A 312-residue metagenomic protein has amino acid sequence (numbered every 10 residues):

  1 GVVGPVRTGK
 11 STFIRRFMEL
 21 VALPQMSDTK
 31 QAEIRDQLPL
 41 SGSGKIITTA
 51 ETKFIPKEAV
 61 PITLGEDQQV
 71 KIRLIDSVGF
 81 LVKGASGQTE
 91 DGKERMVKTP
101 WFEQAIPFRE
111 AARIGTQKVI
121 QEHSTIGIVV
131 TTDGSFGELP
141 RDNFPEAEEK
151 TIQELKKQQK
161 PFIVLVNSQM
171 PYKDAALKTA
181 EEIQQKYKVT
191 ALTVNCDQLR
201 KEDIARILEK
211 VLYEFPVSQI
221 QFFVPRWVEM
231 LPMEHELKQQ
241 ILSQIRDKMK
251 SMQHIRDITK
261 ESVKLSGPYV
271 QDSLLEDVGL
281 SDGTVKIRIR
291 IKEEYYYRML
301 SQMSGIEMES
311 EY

Functional and structural regions predicted by a protein language model:
G1-E103: Conserved G1/Walker A P-loop phosphate-binding module
G1-K10, R16-L20, K210-Y213, I220 (+1 more regions): P-loop NTP-binding site
V6, T63-Q68, V119-H123, E154-Q158: Conserved catalytic network of the ASCE P-loop NTPase/AAA+ motor domain
G79-L81, D133-F136, Q169-Y172, D197-R200 (+1 more regions): Conserved nucleotide-binding/hydrolysis micro-motifs of P-loop NTPases
A85-F136, L155: Inter-motif core of Ras-like GTPase G domains
I128-D133, E138, V164-V166, T193-N195: Conserved beta-strand segments of the P-loop GTPase G domain that flank and frequently precede/overlap
N143-E149: Charged helix-capping and loop-helix junction motifs
K150-I163, S168-E234: Canonical P-loop GTPase G-domain recognition
